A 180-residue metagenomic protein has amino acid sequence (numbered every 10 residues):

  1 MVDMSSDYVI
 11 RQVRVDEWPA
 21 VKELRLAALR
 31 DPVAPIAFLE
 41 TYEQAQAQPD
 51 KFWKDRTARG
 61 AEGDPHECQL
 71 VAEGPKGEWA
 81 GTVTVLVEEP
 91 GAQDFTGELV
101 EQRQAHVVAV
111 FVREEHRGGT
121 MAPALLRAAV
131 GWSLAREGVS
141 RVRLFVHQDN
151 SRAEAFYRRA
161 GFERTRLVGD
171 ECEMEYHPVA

Functional and structural regions predicted by a protein language model:
V2-S5, Q104, G138-A180: C-terminal "cap" of GNAT-fold acetyltransferases
V9-E23, P35: A short beta-loop-alpha structural element at the N-terminal edge of CoA-dependent acyl/N-acetyltransferase catalytic
V13-D16, P75, D149: Structured loop/turn residues at secondary-structure junctions
E23-E115, L126-A128, W132, R136 (+2 more regions): Acetyl-CoA-dependent GNAT
G81, T120-A122, G161: Conserved phosphate-binding and hydrolysis motifs of nucleotide-dependent enzymes
R113-E115, G119, Q148-D149: Active-site acidic-Proline motif in GNAT/NAT acetyltransferases
